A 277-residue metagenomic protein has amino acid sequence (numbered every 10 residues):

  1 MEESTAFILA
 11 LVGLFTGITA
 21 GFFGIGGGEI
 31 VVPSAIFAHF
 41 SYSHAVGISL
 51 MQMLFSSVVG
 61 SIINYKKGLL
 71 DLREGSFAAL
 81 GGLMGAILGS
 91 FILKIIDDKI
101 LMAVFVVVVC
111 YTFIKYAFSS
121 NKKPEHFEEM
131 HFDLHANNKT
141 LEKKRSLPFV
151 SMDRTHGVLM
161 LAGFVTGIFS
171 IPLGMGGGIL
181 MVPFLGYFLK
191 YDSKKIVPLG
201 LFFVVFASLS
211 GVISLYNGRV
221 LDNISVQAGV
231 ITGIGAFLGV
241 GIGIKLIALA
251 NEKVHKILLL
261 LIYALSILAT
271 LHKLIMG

Functional and structural regions predicted by a protein language model:
M1-G17, I36-A38, Y42, I63-G167 (+3 more regions): Juxtamembrane transmembrane-helix boundary motif
A10-I25, L50-M53: N-terminal transmembrane alpha-helices
A20, M53-S56, G60, G82 (+4 more regions): Residue-level signal for conserved functional micro-sites within the alpha-helical transmembrane segments of Major
F23-V31, G174-F184: Transmembrane helix boundary and interhelical junction motifs in multipass membrane proteins
G28, V32, M51, F55 (+6 more regions): Alpha-helical transmembrane segments of polytopic integral membrane proteins, especially the permease/helical cores
V46-L54, L83, V197-S208, Y263: Transmembrane helix-bundle signature of multi-pass membrane transporters/permeases
G178-A207: Transmembrane helical segments that form the transport core of multi-pass membrane transport proteins
